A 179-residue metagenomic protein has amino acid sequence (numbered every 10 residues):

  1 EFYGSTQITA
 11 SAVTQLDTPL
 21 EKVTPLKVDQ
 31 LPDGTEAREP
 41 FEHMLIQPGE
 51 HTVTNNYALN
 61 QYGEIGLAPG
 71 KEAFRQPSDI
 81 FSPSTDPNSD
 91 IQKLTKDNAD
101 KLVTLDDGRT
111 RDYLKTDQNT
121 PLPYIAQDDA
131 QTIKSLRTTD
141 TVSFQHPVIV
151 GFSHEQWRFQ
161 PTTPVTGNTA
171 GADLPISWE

Functional and structural regions predicted by a protein language model:
E1-E179: Extended non-catalytic accessory segments flanking core domains
